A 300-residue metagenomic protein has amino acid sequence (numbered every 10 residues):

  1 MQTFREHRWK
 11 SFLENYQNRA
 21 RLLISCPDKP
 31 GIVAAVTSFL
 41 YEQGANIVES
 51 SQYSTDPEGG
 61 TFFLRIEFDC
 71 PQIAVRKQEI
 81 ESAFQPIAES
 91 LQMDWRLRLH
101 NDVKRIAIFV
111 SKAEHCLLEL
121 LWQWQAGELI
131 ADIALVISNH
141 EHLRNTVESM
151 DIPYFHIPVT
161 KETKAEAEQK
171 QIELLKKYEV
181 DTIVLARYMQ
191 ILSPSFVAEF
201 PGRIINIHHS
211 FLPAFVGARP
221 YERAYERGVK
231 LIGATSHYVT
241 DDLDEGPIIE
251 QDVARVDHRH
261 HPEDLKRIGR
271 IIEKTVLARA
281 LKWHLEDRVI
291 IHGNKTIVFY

Functional and structural regions predicted by a protein language model:
F4-K104: A conserved regulatory-domain signal marking ACT and ACT-like small-molecule sensing domains and adjacent regulatory
S25, A107-F109, I137: Short hydrophobic segments within beta-strands
D102-E119: Short, low-order "capping/linker" segments at domain edges
W124-D132: A short alpha->loop->secondary-structure connector
A131-H142: Short internal beta-strands
H140, T163, A167, Y178-Y300: Donor/substrate-binding cores of folate-linked one-carbon enzymes
R144-S149, V197-E199: Short loop/helix-cap segments at secondary-structure boundaries that form the rim of catalytic
E148, I152-Y178: Adenosine-nucleotide cofactor-binding segment
